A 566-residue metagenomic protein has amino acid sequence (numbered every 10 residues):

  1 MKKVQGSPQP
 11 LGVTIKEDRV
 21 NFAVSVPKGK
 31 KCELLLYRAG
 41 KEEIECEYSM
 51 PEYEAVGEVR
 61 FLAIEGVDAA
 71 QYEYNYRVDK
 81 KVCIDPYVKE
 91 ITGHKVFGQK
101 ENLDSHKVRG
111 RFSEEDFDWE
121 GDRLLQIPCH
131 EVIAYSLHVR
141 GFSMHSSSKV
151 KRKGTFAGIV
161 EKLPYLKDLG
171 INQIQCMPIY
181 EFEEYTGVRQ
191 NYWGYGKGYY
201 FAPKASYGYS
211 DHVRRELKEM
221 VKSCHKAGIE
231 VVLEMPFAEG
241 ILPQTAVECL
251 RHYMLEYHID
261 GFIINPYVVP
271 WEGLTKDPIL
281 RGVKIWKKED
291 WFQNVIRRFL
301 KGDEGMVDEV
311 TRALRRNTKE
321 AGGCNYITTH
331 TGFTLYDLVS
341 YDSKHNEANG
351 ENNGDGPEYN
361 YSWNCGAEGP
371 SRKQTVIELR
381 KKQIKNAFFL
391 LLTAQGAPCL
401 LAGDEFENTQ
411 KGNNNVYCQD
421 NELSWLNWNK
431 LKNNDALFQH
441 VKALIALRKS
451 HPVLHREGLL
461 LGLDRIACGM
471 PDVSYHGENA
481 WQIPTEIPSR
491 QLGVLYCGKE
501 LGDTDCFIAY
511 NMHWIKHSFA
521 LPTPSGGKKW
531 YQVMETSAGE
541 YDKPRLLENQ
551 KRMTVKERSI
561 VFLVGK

Functional and structural regions predicted by a protein language model:
M1-Y135, R140, E161-G170, I377-K385 (+2 more regions): Carbohydrate-interacting/catalytic domains
Y76, Y180-F182, S206, M235-E239 (+2 more regions): Active-site-proximal loop/turn and secondary-structure-junction residues that shape catalytic pockets, frequently
N102-D104, H258, P270-E407, N415-Q419 (+4 more regions): Conserved alpha/beta catalytic core and glycan-binding cleft of carbohydrate-active enzymes
H130-K149, G196-F201, E234, N364: N-terminal small/glycine-rich loop or linker at the start of catalytic domains across soluble metabolic enzymes
I133-Y135, I174-C176, V231-L233, F262 (+2 more regions): Hydrophobic faces of well-ordered beta-strands that scaffold small-molecule active sites in alpha/beta enzyme cores
S148-T155, Y185-K226, E239-E256, A348-G369 (+1 more regions): Aromatic- and acidic-residue-enriched carbohydrate-binding clefts of CAZyme catalytic domains
E161-Y180, E256: Catalytic domains of carbohydrate-active enzymes, especially glycoside hydrolases
S223-E230, E234-E289: Active-site neighborhood of glycoside hydrolase catalytic domains
